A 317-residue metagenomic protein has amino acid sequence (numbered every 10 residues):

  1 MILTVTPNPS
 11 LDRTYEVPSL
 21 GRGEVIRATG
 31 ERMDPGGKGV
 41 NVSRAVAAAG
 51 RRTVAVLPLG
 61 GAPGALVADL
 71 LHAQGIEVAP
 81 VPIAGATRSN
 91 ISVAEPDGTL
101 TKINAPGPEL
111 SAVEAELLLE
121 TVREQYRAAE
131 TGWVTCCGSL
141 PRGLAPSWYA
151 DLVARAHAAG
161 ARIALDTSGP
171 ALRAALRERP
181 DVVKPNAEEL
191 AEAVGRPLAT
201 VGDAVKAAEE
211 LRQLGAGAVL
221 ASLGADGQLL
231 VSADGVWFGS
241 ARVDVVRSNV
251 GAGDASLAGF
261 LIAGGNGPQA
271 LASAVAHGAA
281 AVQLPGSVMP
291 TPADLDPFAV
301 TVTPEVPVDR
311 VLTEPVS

Functional and structural regions predicted by a protein language model:
M1-V56, A65-L66, R242-V246, V308-S317: Glycine-rich phosphate/adenosyl-contacting loop at the front of the ribokinase-like
I2, R52-V54, V78, I163 (+1 more regions): Hydrophobic anchor at the start of a short beta-strand that flanks the dinucleotide cofactor-binding loop
V17, A94, L229-A233: Short beta-strand-to-turn element immediately C-terminal to the catalytic PLP-Schiff-base lysine in fold type I
A48-G132, F298-S317: Conserved N-terminal subdomain of the carbohydrate kinase-like
P108-S111, L140-L144, A171-A174, E192 (+2 more regions): Short, small-residue-enriched loops and turns at beta-alpha junctions that line or gate enzyme active sites
A128-G143: Short acidic, glycine-rich surface-loop motifs adjacent to enzyme active sites
S147-R162, T167-D234: Conserved phosphate/ATP/ADP-binding segment of small-molecule kinases
E210, L214-A225, A233, A241-E305: Conserved post-catalytic alpha-helical subdomain immediately downstream of the catalytic base and nucleotide-binding
